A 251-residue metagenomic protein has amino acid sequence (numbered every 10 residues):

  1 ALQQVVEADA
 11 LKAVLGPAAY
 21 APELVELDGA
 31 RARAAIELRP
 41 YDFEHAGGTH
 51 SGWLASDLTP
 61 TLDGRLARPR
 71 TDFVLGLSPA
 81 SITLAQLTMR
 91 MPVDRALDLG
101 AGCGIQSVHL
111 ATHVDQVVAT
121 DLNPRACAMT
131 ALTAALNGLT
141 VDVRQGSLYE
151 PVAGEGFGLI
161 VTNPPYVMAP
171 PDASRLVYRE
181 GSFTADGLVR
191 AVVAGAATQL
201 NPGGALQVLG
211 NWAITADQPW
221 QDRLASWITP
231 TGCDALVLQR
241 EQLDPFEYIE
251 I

Functional and structural regions predicted by a protein language model:
A1-Y41, G52: N-terminal accessory segments
L11, L84, N163, V192: Residue-level signal for inorganic ion chemistry
R33-A96, A101-H113: SAM-dependent Rossmann-like transferase core, predominantly class I methyltransferases with a strong bias toward
S78-T162, M168, A213: Conserved SAM/SAH cofactor-binding pocket of Class I
P124-R125, T162-A191: Mobile active-site "lid"/loop adjacent to the S-adenosyl-L-methionine
V167, S182, N211-A216, Q242: Short "lid" loop at the C-terminus of a central beta-strand within the Rossmann-like core of SAM-dependent
D186-L238: Conserved Class I SAM-dependent methyltransferase catalytic core
L236, E241-I251: Rossmann-like AdoMet/SAM-dependent catalytic core
